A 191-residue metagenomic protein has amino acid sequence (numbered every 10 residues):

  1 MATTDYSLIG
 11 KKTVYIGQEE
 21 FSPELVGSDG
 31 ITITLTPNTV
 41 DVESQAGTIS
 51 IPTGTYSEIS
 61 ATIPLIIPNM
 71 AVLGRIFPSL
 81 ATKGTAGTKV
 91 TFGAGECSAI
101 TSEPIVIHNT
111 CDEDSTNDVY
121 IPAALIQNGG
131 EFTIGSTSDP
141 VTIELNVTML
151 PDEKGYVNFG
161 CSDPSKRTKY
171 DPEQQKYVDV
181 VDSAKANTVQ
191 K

Functional and structural regions predicted by a protein language model:
M1, Q18, G87-T88, Q175: Intrinsic-disorder/low-complexity loop/linker signature
M1-A2, G30-P37, A99, K166 (+2 more regions): A detector of low-complexity, intrinsically disordered, Ser/Thr/Gly/Pro/Ala-rich segments
A2-R75, A124-T142: Solvent-exposed edge beta-strands and adjacent loop segments that serve as assembly or binding interfaces
Y6, K11-T13, G87, Y177-V178 (+1 more regions): Low-complexity, intrinsically disordered short peptide segments enriched in small/polar/basic residues
E19-D29, T34-T36, A71-Y120, I143 (+1 more regions): Surface-exposed, low-hydrophobicity beta-strand/loop segments enriched in small/polar/acidic residues
V42-I49, T85-G93, K185-K191: Surface-exposed ligand/attachment interfaces on beta-rich extracellular proteins
D118-K191: Mixed-charge, glycine-accented linear interaction segment located at domain edges/termini
